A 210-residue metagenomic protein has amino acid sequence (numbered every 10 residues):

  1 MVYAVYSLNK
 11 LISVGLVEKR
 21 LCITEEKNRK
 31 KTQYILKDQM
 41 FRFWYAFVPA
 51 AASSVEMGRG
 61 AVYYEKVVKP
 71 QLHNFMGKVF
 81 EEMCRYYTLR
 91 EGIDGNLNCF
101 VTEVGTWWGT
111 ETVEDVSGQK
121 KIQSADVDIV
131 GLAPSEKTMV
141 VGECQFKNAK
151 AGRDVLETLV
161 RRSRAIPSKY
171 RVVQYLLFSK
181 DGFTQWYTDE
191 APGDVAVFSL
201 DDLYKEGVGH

Functional and structural regions predicted by a protein language model:
M1-G15: Short amphipathic alpha-helical interaction segments
I12-T24: A short, conserved structural fragment
C22-I23, K27-H210: A cross-kingdom feature that marks ATP-driven nucleic-acid transaction machinery
